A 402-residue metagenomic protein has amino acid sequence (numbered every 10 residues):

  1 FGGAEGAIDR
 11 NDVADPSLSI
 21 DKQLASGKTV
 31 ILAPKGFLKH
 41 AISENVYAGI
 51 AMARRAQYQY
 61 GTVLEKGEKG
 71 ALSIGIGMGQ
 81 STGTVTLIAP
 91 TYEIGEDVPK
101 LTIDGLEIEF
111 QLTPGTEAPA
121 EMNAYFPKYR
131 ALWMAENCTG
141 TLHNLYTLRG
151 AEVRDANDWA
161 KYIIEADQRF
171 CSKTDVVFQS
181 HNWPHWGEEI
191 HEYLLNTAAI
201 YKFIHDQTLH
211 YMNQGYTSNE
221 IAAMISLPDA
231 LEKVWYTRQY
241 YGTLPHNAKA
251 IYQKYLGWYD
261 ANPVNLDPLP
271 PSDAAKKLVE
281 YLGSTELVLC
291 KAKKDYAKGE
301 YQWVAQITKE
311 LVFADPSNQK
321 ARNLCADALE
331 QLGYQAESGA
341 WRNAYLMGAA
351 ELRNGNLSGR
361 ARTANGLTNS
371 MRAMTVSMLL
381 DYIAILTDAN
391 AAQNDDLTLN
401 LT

Functional and structural regions predicted by a protein language model:
F1, I31, I94, A124 (+5 more regions): Divalent metal-coordination and catalytic microenvironments
F1-T29, G95: Active-site metal-binding motif and surrounding structural segment of the metallo-beta-lactamase
G2-A7, I42-Y47, A53, H143-Y146 (+1 more regions): Short acidic, glycine/serine/threonine-rich loops at helix termini
A25-K28, L32, G36-T113, D158-D167: Metallo-beta-lactamase
K39-A41, E117-P119, G140-L142, P184-E189 (+3 more regions): Flexible loop/turn segments at secondary-structure boundaries
T86-I88, V98-T102, E107-Q214: Metallo-beta-lactamase
I190-N196, I204-A321, D327-Y334, Y345: Hard-cation-handling environments
K291-Q306, E310-S317, R322, D327-T402: Feature captures hydrophobic
